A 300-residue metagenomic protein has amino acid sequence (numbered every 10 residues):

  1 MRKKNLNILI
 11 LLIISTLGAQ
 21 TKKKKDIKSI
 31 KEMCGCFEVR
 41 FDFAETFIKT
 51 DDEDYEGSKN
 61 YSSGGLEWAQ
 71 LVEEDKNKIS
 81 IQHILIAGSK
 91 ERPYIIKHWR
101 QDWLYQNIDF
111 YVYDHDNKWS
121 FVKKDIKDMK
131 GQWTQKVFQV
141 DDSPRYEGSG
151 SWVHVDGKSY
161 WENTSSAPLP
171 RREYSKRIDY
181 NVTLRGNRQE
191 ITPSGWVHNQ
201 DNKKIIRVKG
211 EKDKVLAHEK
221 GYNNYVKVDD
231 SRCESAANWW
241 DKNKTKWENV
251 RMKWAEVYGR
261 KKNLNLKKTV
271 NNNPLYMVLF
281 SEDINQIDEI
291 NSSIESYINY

Functional and structural regions predicted by a protein language model:
K3-L11: Sec-dependent signal peptide recognition, specifically the positively charged N-region followed immediately by
L11-A19: Hydrophobic h-region of N-terminal signal peptides that target proteins for export in Gram-negative bacteria
T21-C36: N-terminal helix-cap/turn-to-beta initiation motif at the start of protein domains
K22, D26, D42-K76: Short, solvent-exposed loop/hinge segments that bridge or flank secondary-structure elements
E56-K59, S63-E73, Q82, Q101 (+2 more regions): Hydrophobic/aromatic beta-strand elements that line small-molecule binding cavities or substrate pockets in beta-rich
D75-G150: Low-complexity, serine/threonine/proline-enriched polar segments
D128-L184, K204-I206: Short helix-loop boundary/capping segments
N181-N187, P193-I284, S292-Y300: Acidic, serine/threonine-rich low-complexity disordered tracts
